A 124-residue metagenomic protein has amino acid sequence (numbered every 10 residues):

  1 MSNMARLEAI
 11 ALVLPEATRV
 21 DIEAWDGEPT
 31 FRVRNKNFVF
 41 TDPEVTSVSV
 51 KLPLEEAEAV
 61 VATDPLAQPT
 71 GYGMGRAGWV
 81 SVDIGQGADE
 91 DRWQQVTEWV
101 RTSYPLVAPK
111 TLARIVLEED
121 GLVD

Functional and structural regions predicted by a protein language model:
M1-D124: Charge-dense, helix-prone N-terminal extensions
